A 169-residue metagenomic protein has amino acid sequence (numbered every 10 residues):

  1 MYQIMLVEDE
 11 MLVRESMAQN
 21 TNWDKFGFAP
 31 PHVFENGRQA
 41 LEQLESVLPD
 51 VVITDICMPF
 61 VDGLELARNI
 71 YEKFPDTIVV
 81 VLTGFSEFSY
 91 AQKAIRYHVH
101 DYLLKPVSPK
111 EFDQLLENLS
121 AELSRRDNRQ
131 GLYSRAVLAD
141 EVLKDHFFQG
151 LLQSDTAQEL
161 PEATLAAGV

Functional and structural regions predicted by a protein language model:
E8, D55: Active-site residues of response regulator receiver
M11-H32: Two-component/phosphorelay signaling modules centered on CheY-like receiver
V33-V51: Acidic, metal-coordinating helix/loop segments flanking the phosphotransfer/catalytic sites of two-component signaling
N36-Q39, D62-E65, T83: Acidic catalytic/metal-coordinating carboxylates
E42, L64-F74: Short amphipathic alpha-helix used as the core "switch/output" element in two-component signaling
M58: Receiver (REC) domain active-site loop signature in two-component systems and cognate sites in sensor histidine kinases
E65, S86-D101: Alpha4 helix (beta4-alpha4-beta5 surface) of REC/receiver domains from two-component response regulators
I95, D101, V107-V169: Interdomain helical linkers/hinges and coiled-coil/dimerization scaffolds that transmit conformational signals
